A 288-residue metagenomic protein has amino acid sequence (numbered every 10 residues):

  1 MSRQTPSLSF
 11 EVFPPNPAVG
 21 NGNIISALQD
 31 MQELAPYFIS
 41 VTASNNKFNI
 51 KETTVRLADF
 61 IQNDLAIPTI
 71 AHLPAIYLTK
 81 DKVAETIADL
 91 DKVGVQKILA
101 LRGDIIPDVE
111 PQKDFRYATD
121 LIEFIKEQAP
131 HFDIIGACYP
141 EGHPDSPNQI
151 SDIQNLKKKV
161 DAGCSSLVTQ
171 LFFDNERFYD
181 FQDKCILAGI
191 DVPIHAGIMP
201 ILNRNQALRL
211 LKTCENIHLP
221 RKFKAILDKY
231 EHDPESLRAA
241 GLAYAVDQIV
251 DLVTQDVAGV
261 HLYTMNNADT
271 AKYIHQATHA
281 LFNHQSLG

Functional and structural regions predicted by a protein language model:
S2-V41: Conserved N-terminal beta1-alpha1 strand-loop-helix module at the mouth
S7-N23, T69-D81, I135-S151, K229-A243: Active-site mouth loops of central-metabolism enzymes
E11, I39, L90, K159 (+3 more regions): Conserved, mostly hydrophobic/aromatic
V19, K113, Y117-Y139, G189-D247 (+1 more regions): Active-site pocket-lining/capping segments in soluble small-molecule metabolic enzymes
N21-D30, K47-L65: Glycine-rich, positively charged N-terminal anion/phosphate-binding segment
N23, A75-D89, Q112-R116: Glycine-rich anion/phosphate-binding loops
A35-L57, D104-K113, S165-F178, K184 (+1 more regions): Glycine-rich, proline-tolerant flexible connector loops at the mouths of alpha/beta enzymes
L78-D89, S151-N155, Y179-D183, N203-L210 (+1 more regions): Catalytic cores of alpha/beta
